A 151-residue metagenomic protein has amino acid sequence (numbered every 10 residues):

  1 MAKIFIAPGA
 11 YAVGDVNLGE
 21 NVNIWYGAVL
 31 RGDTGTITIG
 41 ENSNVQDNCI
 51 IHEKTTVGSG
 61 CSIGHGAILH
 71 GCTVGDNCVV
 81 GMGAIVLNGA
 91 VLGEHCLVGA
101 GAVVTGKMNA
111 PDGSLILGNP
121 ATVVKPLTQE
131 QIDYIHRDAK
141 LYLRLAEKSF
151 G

Functional and structural regions predicted by a protein language model:
A2-I6, A10, V16, N21-I24 (+12 more regions): A structural motif detector for beta-strand N-caps
V13, S59-I63, A67-I68, I85 (+1 more regions): C-terminal segments of enzyme domains that contribute to small-molecule binding surfaces
T105-G106, V124: Conserved protein kinase catalytic core
M108-N109, L127: Conserved catalytic-core motifs of eukaryotic protein kinase domains, centered on the activation segment
